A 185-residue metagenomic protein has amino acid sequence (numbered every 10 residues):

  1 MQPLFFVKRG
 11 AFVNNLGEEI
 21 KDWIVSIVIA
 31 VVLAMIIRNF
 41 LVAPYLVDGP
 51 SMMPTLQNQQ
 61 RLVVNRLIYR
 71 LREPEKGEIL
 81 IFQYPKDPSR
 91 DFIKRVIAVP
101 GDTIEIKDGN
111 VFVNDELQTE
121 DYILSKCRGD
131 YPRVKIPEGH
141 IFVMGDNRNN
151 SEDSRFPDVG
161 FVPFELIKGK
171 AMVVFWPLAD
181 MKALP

Functional and structural regions predicted by a protein language model:
Q2-I20, V25, I36, F40-L46 (+1 more regions): Soluble "head" domains of membrane/secretory-pathway proteins
